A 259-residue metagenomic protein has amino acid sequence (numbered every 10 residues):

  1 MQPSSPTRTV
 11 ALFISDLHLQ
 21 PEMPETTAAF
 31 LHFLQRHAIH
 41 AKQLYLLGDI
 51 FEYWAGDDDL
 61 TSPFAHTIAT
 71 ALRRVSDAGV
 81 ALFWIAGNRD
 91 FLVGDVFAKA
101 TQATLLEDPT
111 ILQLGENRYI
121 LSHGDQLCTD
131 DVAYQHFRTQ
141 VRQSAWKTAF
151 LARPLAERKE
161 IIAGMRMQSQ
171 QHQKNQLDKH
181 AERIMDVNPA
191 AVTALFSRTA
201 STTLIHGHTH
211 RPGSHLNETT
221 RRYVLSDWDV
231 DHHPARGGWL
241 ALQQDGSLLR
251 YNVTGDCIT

Functional and structural regions predicted by a protein language model:
P3-L12, L112-I120, L216-R221: Beta-strand-turn-beta hairpins that frame and shape the catalytic cleft of phosphate-ester-processing enzymes
S5-V10, L19-L114: Core catalytic region of metal-dependent phosphoesterases/phosphodiesterases, especially metallo-beta-lactamase-like
F13-S15, L44-G48, A81-N88, L121-S122 (+2 more regions): Active-site neighborhood of phospho(di)ester-bond hydrolases with catalytic His/Asp-centered motifs
L17-Q20, L127: Short histidine/acidic/glycine/proline-rich micro-motifs that form metal- and phosphate-coordinating active-site loops
P24, D130-A133, I258-T259: A short, polar/proline- and glycine-enriched secondary-structure boundary/capping micro-motif
A100-E107, I120, D125, D131-F137 (+3 more regions): Conserved beta-sheet core of the metallophosphoesterase superfamily
G124-V187: Active-site-proximal loop/helix segment associated with metal-binding centers of metalloenzymes
R250-T259: Short, solvent-exposed aromatic-acidic interface loops
